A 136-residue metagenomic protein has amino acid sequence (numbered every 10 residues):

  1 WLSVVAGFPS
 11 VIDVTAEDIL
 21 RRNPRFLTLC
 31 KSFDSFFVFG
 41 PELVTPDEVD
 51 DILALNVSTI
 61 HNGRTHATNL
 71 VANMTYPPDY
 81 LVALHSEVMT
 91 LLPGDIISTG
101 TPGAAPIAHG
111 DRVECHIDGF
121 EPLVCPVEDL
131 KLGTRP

Functional and structural regions predicted by a protein language model:
W1-F8: N-terminal accessory regions of nucleic-acid-interacting proteins
E17-P136: Catalytic-pocket segment enriched in acidic/His residues
